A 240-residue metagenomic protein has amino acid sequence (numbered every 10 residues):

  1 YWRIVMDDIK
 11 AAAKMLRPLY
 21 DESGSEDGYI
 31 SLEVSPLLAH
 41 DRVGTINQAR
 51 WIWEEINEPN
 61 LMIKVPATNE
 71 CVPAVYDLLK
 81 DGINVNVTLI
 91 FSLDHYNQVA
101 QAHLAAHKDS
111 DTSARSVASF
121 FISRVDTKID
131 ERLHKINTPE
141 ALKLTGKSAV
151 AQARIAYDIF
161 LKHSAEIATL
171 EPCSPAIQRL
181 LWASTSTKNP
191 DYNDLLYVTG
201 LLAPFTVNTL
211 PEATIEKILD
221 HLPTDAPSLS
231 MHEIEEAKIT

Functional and structural regions predicted by a protein language model:
Y1-A74: Active-site beta->alpha loop and helix N-cap motifs at the rims of alpha/beta catalytic domains
Y1-G28, N193, F205-T240: Alpha/beta catalytic barrel-like cores
D8, A12, T45-Q48, A74 (+6 more regions): General structural feature for long, well-ordered alpha-helical segments within catalytic domains of soluble enzymes
K14-D21, E54-N57, Q101-D109, L161-T169 (+2 more regions): Generic secondary-structure signature for well-ordered alpha-helical cores
L32, L78, P211: Residue-level signature of catalytic and energy-coupling elements of molecular machines, predominantly ATP/GTP-dependent
V72-D77, I90-S92: Short glycine/proline-centered loop/turn elements that form peptide/ligand docking sites
D77, D81-I83: Catalytic cofactor-binding cores of redox enzymes
I83-A213: Catalytic alpha/beta core domains of metabolic enzymes, predominantly
